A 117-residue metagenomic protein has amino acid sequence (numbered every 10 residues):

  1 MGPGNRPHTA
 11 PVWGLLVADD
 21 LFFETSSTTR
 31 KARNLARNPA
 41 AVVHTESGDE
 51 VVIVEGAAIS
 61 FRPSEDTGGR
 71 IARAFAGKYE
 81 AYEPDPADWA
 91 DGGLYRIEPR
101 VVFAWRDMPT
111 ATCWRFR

Functional and structural regions predicted by a protein language model:
M1-S27, R33-L35, A41-T45, I53-E55: Short beta-strand segments
A10-P11, N38-A40, D91-G92, P99-R100: Short, surface-exposed beta-edge/turn micro-motifs
V17-A18, R30-R33, F61-P63, C113-W114: A short local loop/turn or secondary-structure capping micro-motif enriched for an aromatic residue
A36-R37, A76: Alpha-helix boundary recognition
E50-R117: Charged, gly/pro-rich active-site loop segments
